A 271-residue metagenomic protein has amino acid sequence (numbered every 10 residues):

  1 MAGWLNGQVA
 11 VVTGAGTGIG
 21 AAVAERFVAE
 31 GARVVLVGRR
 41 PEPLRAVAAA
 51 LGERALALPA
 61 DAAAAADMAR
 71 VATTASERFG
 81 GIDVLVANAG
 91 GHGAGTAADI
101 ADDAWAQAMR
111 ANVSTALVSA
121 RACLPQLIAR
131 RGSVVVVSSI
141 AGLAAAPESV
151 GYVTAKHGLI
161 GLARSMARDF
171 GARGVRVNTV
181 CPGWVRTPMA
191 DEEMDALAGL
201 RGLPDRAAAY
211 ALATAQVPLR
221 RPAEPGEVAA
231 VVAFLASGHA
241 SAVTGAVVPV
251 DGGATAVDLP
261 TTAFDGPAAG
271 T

Functional and structural regions predicted by a protein language model:
W4, F79, L117, Q126-I128 (+2 more regions): C-terminal substrate-recognition "lid" of short-chain dehydrogenase/reductases
V9, G16-G18: Conserved glycine-rich cofactor-binding loop
V86, G171, R176, V243-G245: Short, small/polar-rich loop/turn modules that mediate ligand/substrate recognition or access, typified
T96-A97, A101-M109, A213: Substrate-binding pocket helix/loop in short-chain dehydrogenase/reductase
A120, A155, A163: Active-site helix of classical SDR
P125, R168-A172, S241: Alpha-helical segment proximal to the catalytic Tyr-Lys
S139: Residue(s) in the substrate-gating loop at a strand-loop-helix junction that position the organic substrate next
